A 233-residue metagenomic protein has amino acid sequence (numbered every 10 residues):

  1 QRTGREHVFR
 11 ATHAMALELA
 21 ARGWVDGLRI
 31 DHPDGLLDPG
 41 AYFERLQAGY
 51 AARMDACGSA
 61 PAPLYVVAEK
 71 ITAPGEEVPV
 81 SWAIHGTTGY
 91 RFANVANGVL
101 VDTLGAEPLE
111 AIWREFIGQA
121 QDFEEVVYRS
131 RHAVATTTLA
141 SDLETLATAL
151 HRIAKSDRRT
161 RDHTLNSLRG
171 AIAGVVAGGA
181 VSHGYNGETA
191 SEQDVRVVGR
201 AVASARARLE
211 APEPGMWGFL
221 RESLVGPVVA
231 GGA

Functional and structural regions predicted by a protein language model:
Q1-G27, P33-G40, R45-A190, D194-A233: Alpha-amylase-like alpha-glycosidases and glucanotransferases acting on alpha-linked glucans and related
